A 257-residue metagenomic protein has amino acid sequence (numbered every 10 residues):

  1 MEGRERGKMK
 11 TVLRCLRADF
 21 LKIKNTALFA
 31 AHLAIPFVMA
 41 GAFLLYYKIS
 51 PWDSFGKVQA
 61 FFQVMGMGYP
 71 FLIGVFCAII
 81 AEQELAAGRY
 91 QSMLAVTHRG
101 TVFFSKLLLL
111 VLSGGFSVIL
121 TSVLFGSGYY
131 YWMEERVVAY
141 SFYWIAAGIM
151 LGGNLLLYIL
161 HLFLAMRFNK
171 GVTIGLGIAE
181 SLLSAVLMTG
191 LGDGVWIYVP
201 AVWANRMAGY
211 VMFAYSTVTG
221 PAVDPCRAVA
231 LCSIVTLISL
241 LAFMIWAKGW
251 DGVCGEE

Functional and structural regions predicted by a protein language model:
E2-L33, G252-E257: Aromatic- and glycine-rich beta-strand/loop motifs that create alpha-glucan
I35, M39-L72, F76-I79, F104-K170 (+3 more regions): Secretory targeting signals
S50, E82-L85, R89, G128-R136 (+5 more regions): Membrane-interfacial segments
S50-F55, I174, A179-E257: Terminal transmembrane helical anchor/hairpin motif
I79-L112: Helix-loop-helix units of permease transmembrane domains in multi-pass membrane transporters, especially ABC
